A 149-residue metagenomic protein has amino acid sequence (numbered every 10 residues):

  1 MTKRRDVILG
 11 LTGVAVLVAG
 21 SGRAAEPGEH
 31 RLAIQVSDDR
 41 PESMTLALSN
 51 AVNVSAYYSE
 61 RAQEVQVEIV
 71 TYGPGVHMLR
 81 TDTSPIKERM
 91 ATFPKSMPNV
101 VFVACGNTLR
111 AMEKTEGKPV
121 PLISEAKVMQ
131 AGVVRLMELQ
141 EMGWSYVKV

Functional and structural regions predicted by a protein language model:
M1, A19-I34, D39-S43: C-terminal segment of N-terminal export signals and the immediately downstream linker at the start of the mature
D6-A24: N-terminal export signals
E29, A62-E64: Extracytoplasmic
A33-Q35, E68-T71, V101-A104, K148: Structural recognition of the beta-strand scaffold that forms the well-ordered cores of secreted hydrolase catalytic
L46-E60: Histidine-anchored nucleotide/phosphate-binding helix
Y58-A62, P94-S96: Short helix-capping segments at alpha-helix termini
V65-L79, T108: Acidic helix-start/capping segments at beta-turn-to-alpha-helix junctions
R80-V149: A cross-taxonomic marker for long C-terminal extensions/tails that follow the last structured domain
